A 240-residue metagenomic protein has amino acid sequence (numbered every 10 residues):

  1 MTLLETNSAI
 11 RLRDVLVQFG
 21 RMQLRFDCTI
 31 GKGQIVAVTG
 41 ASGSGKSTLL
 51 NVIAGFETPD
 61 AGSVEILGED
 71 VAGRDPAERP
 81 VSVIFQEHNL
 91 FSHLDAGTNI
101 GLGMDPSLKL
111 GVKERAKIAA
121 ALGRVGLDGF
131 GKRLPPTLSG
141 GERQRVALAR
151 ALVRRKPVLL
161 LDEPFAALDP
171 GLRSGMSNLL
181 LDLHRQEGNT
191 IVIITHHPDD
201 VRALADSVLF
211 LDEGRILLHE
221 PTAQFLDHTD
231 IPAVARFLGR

Functional and structural regions predicted by a protein language model:
T6-L161, A166-A167, G171-L172, L183: ABC family nucleotide-binding domain
R173-E187: Helical segment within the ABC ATPase nucleotide-binding domain
N189-I194: Conserved H-loop
H196-D199: The feature captures the ABC ATPase H-loop/switch
V201-A203: A short, surface-exposed alpha-helical micro-motif characterized by mixed small hydrophobic and charged/polar residues
H219-E220: ABC ATPase "signature
A223-R240: C-terminal boundary and immediately downstream tail of ABC-type ATPase nucleotide-binding domains
